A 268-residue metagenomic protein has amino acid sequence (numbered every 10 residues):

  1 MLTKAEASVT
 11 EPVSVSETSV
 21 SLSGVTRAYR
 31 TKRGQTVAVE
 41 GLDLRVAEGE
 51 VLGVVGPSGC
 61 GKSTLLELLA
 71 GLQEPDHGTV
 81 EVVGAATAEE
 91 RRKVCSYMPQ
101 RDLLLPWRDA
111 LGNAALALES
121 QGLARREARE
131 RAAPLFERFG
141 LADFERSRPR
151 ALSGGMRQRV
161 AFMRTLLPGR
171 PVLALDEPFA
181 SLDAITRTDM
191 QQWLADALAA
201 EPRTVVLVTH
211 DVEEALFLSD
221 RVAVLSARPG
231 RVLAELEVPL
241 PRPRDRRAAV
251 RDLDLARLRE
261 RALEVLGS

Functional and structural regions predicted by a protein language model:
A7, V20, G78-E90, R131: Conserved ABC transporter NBD signature motif
V15-L22, A28-G41: A short, flexible loop at the N-terminus of ABC-type nucleotide-binding domains that lies
V55-P57: The feature captures the beta-strand-to-loop junction immediately N-terminal to the Walker
A70: Helix-to-loop junction immediately C-terminal to a conserved catalytic motif
A115, E119, R126-F144, D196: Conserved ABC ATPase "signature" region
R148-L152, M156: Conserved ABC ATPase signature
L167-P171: A short, proline-enriched helix->beta-strand linker immediately N-terminal to the Walker B motif in ABC-type P-loop
